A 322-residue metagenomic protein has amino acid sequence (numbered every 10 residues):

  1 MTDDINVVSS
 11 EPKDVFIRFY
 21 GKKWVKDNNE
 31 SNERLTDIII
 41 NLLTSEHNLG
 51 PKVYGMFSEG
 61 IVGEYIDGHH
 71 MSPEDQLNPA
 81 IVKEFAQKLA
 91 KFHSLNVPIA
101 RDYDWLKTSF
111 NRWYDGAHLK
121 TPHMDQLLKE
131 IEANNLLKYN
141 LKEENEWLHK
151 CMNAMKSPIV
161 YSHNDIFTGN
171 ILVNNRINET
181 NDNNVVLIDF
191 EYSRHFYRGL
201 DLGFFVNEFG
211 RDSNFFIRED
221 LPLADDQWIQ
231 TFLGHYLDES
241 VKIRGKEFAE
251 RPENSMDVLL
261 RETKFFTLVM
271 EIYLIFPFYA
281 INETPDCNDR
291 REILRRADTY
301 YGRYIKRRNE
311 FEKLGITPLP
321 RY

Functional and structural regions predicted by a protein language model:
M1-I17, N145-G203: Active-site acidic catalytic loop and adjacent metal/ATP-binding pocket of ATP-dependent phosphoryl transfer enzymes
T2-Y139, C151-P158, N181: ATP-binding pocket architecture of kinase catalytic cores
I17, N41, V53, G63 (+6 more regions): Structural signal for hydrophobic/aromatic residues that build the beta-strand cores of folded beta-sheet domains
W24, H70, I171, H195-Y197 (+1 more regions): Conserved protein kinase catalytic core
I81-F85, E130-E144, W228, F232 (+1 more regions): Extended, well-ordered alpha-helical scaffold segments
L89, H93-A100, T121, M152 (+5 more regions): A general structural signal marking secondary-structure boundaries and capping sites
G199-K246, T267-P285: Active-site activation/catalytic loop segments of kinase-like enzymes and analogous catalytic loops in related
L221, I243, E247-M256, F265-Y322: ATP/Mg2+ or Mg2+-diphosphate-binding catalytic cores that bind nucleotide phosphates or diphosphates via glycine-rich
